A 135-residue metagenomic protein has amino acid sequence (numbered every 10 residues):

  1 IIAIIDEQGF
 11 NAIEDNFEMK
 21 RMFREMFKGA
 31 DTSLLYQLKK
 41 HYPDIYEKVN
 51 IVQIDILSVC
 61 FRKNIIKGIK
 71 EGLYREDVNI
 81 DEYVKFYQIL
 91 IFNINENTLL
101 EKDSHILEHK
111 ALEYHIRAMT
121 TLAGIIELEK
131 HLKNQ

Functional and structural regions predicted by a protein language model:
I1-S33, V84-Y87: Hydrophobic alpha-helical connector segments
I4-D6, I94-L99: Short amphipathic alpha-helical interaction patches enriched in hydrophobic/aromatic residues with interspersed Lys/Arg
E18, E82-F86, I106, K110 (+1 more regions): Amphipathic alpha-helical interaction segments
R21-R62, I69-L73: Short secondary-structure transition hinges
P43, I54, Q88-F92, E96 (+1 more regions): Amphipathic alpha-helical core segments of compact helical bundles
L57-Y83, L90, N97: Hydrophobic alpha-helical bundle segments that form small-molecule/ligand-binding pockets
K63-K67, E71, E96, L100-Q135: C-terminal peripheral helix-coil segments that are non-catalytic and often amphipathic
